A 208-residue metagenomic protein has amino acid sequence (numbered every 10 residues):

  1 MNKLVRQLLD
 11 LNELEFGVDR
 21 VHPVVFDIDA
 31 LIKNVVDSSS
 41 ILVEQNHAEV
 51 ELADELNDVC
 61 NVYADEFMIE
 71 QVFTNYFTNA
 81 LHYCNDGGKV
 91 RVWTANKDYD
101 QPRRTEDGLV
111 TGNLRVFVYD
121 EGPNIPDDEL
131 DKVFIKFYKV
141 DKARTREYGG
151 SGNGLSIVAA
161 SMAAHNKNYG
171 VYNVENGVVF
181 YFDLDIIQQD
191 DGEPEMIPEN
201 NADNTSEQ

Functional and structural regions predicted by a protein language model:
F16-V21, V59-A64: Conserved micro-motifs of the catalytic ATP-binding
H22-D37: A conserved beta-strand-to-alpha-helix junction within the catalytic ATP-binding
L42-A53: Short conserved segments within the C-terminal catalytic ATPase subdomain
A80-L81: Short helix-loop "hinge" at the ATP-lid/N-box region of the Bergerat-fold HATPase_c
G87-P102, E106-V110: Short beta-strand/loop element within the Bergerat-fold HATPase_c
I125-K139, I197-P198: Short conserved segment of the HATPase_c
N166-V174: Glycine-rich ATP-binding loops of the HATPase_c
